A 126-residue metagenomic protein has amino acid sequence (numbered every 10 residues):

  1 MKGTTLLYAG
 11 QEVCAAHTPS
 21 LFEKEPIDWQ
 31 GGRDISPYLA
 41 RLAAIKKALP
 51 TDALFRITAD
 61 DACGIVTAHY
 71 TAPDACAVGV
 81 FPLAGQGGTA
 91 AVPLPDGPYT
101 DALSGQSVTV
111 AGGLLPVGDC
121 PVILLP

Functional and structural regions predicted by a protein language model:
M1-R33: Aromatic/acidic polysaccharide-binding cleft in carbohydrate-active enzymes
T4-A9, P50-I57: Acidic/polar loop patches that form or flank catalytic/metal-binding clefts of enzymes that bind anionic ligands
G10-E12, L42, V78, Y99: Conserved, mostly hydrophobic/aromatic
G32-P50: Catalytic cores of secreted or luminal carbohydrate-active enzymes
F55-A59, Q106-V110, L115: Short, exposed beta-strand/loop patches in secreted or surface proteins that constitute
A59-P95: Carbohydrate-binding surface patches
P93-Q106: Solvent-exposed beta-hairpin/edge-strand motifs
V110-P126: C-terminal beta-strand-rich structural cap/linker in extracellular carbohydrate-active enzymes
